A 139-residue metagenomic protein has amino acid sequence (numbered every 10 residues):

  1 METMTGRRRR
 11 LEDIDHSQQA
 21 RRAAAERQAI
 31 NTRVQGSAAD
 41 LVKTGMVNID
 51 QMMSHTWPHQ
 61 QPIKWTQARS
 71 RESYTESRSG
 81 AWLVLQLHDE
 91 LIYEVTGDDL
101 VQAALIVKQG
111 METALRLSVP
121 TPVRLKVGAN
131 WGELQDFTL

Functional and structural regions predicted by a protein language model:
M1-L139: Conserved catalytic core of nucleotide polymerization and phosphodiester-bond processing enzymes
